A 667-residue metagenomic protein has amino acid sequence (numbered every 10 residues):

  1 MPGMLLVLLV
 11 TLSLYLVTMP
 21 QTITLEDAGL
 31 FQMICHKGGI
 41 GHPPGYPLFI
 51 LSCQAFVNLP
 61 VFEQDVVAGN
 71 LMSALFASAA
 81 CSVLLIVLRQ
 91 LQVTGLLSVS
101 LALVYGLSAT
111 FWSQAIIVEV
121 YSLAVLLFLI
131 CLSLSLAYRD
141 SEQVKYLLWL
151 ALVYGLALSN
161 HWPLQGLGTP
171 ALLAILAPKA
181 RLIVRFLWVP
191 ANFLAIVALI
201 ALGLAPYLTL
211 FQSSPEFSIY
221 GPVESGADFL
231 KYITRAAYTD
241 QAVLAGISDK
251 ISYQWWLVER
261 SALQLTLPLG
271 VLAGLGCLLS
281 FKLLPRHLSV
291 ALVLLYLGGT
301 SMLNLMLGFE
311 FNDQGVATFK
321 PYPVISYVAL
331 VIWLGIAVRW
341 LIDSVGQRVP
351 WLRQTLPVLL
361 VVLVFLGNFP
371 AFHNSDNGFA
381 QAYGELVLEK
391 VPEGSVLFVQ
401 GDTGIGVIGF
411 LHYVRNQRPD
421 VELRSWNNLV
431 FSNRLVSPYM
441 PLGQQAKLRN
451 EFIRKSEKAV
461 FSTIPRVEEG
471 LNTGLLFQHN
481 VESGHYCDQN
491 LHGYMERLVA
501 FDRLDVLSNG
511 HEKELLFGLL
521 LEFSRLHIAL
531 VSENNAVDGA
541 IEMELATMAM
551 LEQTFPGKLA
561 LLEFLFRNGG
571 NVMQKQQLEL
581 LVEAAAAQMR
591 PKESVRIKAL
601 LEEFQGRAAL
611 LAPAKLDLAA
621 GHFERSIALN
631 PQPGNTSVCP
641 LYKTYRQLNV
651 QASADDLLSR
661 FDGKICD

Functional and structural regions predicted by a protein language model:
P2-V7, L84-L107, L126, K145 (+4 more regions): Transmembrane-helix signature of polytopic, membrane-embedded enzymes that assemble or transfer cell-envelope glycans
L5, L9, L71-Q92, L107 (+3 more regions): Transmembrane-helix motifs of polytopic, lipid-linked glycan transferases
I34-K37, L101-L103, Y146-N160, A171-A174 (+1 more regions): Membrane-interface alpha helices of multi-pass inner-membrane proteins
F49, C53-P60, G69-V83, V104 (+5 more regions): Transmembrane alpha-helices of multi-pass, membrane-embedded glycan-processing enzymes that use lipid-linked
R89-Q92, A115, C131-W149, L156-A157 (+1 more regions): Membrane-interface transmembrane helices that cradle and orient dolichyl/undecaprenyl
S113-Y121: Short acidic/glycine- and proline-prone juxtamembrane loop motifs at membrane-interface regions of multi-pass membrane
L265-H287, W340: Hydrophobic, aromatic-rich transmembrane alpha-helices and their immediate juxtamembrane boundary segments
L388-E393, R415-D667: C-terminal luminal/periplasmic domains and tails of membrane-associated envelope-modifying transferases
